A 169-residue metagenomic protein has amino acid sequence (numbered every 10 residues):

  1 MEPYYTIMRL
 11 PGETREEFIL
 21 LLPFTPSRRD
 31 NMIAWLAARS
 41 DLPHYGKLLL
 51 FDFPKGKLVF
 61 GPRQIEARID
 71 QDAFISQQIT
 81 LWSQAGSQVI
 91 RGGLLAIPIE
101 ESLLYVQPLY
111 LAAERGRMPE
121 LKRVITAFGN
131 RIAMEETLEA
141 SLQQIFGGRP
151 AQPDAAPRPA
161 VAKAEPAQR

Functional and structural regions predicted by a protein language model:
M1-R169: Accessory, solvent-exposed terminal regions and/or long lumenal/extracellular loops of proteins
